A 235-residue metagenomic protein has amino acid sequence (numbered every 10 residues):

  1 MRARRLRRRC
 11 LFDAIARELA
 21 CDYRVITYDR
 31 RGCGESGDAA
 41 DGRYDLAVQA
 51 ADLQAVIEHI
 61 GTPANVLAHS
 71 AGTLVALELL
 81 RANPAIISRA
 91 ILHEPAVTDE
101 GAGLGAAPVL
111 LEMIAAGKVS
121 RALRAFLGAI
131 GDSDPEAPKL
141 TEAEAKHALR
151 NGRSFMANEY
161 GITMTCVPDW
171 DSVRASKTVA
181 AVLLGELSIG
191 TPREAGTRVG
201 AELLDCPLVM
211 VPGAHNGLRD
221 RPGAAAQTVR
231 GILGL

Functional and structural regions predicted by a protein language model:
M1-G37, T62: Conserved HGGG/HGGXW glycine-rich cap/lid loop of the alpha/beta-hydrolase fold
M1-R5, S70, G185: Glycine-rich His-Gly loop
D29-C33, A96, P212-A214: Short beta-to-alpha linker loops that shape the active-site pocket of alpha/beta-hydrolase fold enzymes
A47-A64: Conserved acidic catalytic loop of the alpha/beta-hydrolase fold
T62-D99: Conserved hydrolase catalytic core segment
P95, D99-A145, A157-Y160: Helix-rich cap/lid subdomain of alpha/beta-hydrolase
H147-L204, V209-G213, L218: Conserved serine/cysteine hydrolase catalytic core
R219-I232: Post-His helix in hydrolase/transferase enzymes
